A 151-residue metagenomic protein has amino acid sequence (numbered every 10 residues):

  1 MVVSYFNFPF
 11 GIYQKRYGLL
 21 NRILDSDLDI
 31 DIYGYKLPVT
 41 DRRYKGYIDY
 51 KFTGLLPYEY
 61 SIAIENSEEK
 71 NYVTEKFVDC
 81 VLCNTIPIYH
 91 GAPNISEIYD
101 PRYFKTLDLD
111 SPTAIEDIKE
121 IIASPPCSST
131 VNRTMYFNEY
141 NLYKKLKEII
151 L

Functional and structural regions predicted by a protein language model:
M1-L151: Pol beta-like nucleotidyltransferase catalytic core
